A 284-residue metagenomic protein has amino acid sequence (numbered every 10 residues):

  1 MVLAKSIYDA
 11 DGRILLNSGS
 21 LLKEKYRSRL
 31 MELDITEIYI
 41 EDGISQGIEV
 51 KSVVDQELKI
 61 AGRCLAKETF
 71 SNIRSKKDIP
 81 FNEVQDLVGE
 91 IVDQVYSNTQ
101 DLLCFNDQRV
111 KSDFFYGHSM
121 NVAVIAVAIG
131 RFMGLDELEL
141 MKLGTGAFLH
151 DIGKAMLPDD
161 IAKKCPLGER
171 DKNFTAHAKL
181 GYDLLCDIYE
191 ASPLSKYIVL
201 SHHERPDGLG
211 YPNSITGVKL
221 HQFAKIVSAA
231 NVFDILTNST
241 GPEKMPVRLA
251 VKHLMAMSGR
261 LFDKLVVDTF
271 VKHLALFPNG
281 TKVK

Functional and structural regions predicted by a protein language model:
M1-L87, K244-K284: Terminal helices and disordered tails flanking the catalytic cores of nucleotide-processing hydrolases
A4-Y8, C104-N106, I161-A162, A230: A short alpha-helix capping/helix-coil boundary motif
Y8-D9, L15, S28, Q108 (+7 more regions): Preference for short coil/turn "hinge" residues that link or interrupt alpha-helices
I14-L16, F114-F115, R170, P212: A generic structural signal for short
T36-I38, L138, P193-L194: A local structural micro-motif
E41-T175, L180-Y189: Acidic/His-rich, divalent-metal-binding segments that scaffold phosphate/diphosphate chemistry
V122, L143-M156, L167-V267, L276-N279: Alpha-helical scaffolding flanking metal-ion-dependent phosphate/phosphodiester catalytic sites
